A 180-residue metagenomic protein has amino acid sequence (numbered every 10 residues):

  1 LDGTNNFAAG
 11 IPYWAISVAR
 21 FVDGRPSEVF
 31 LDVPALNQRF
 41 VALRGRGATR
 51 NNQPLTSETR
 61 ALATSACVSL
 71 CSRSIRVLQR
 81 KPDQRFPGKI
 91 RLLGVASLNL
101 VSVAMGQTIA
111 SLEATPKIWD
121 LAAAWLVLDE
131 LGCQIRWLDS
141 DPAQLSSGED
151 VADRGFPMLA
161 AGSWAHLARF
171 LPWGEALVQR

Functional and structural regions predicted by a protein language model:
L1-R46: DPxDG-like acidic metal-binding loop motif
G3-T4, V68, L128: Conserved S/T- and glycine-rich ATP-binding loop of Class I adenylate-forming
D23, N51-N52: Short strand-turn-strand beta-turns centered on an Asx-Gly dipeptide
S27, F40, L55-S57, A143: Short, isolated positions in well-ordered beta-strands
E28, C67, I109-A110: Short, Asp-centered acidic motifs that coordinate Mg2+ and/or phosphate in catalytic or ligand-binding sites
V41, T59-A63, D150-D153: Solvent-exposed alpha-helices and their adjacent loops that cap or buttress functional pockets in soluble metabolic
T56-V77, D83-G94: Short loop->beta-strand "edge-of-pocket" segments that line small-molecule binding or catalytic clefts across diverse
K81-Q84, V101-R180: Oxyanion/phosphate-interacting regions
